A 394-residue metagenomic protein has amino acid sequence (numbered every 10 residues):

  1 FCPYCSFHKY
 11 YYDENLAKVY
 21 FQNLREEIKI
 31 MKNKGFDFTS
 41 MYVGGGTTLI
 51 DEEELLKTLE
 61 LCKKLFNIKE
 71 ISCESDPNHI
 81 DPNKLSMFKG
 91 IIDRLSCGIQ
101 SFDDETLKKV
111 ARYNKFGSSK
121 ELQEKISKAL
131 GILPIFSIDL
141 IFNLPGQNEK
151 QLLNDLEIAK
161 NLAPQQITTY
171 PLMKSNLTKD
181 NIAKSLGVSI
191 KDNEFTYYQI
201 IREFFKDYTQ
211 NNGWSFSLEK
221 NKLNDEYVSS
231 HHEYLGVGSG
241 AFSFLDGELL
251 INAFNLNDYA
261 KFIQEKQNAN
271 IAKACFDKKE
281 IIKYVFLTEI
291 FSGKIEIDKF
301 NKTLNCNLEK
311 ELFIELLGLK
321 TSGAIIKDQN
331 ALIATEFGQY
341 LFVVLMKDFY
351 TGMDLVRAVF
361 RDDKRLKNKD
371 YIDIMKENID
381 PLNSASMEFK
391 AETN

Functional and structural regions predicted by a protein language model:
F1, K128, L177, D192 (+2 more regions): Bulky hydrophobic/aromatic packing residues
F1-K9: Local cysteine-cluster metal-coordination motifs and their immediate loop/turn environment, predominantly Fe-S cluster
P3, L107-K108, M346: A short local structural element in Rossmann-fold oxidoreductases
H8-Y11, I325: General structural signal for alpha-helix termini and helix-helix connectors
Y10-I30, S40-C306: C-terminal scaffold of the Radical SAM
S243-N394: Charged, E/D/K/R/S-rich low-complexity terminal regions of large eukaryotic assembly subunits
